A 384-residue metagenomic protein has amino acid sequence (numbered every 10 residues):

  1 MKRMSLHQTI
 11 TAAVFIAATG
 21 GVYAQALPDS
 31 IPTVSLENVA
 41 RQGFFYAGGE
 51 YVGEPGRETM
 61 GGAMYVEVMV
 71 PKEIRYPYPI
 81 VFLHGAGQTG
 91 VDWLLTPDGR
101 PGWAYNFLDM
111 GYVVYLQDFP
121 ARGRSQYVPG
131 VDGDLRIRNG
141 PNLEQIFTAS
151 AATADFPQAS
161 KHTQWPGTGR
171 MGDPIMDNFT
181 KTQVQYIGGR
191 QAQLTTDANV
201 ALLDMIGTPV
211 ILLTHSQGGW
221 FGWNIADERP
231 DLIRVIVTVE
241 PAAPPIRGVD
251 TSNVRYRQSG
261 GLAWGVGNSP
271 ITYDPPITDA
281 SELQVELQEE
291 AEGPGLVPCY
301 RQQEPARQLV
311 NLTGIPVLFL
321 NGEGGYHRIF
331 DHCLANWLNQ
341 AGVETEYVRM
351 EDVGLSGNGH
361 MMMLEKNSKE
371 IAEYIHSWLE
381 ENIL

Functional and structural regions predicted by a protein language model:
L27-R75: N-terminal cap/lid segment of alpha/beta-hydrolase-fold proteins
P77-G85: Short beta-strand element of the alpha/beta-hydrolase
A86-D98, A104, R124, P245-I246 (+1 more regions): Short substrate-entry loop that stabilizes the transition state in hydrolases
R100-Q126: Conserved alpha/beta-hydrolase
R170, G189-V210: Conserved acidic catalytic loop of the alpha/beta-hydrolase fold
L213-G222: Gly/Ala-rich beta-loop-alpha elbow adjacent to hydrolase catalytic centers
F319-N321: Short beta-strand/loop motif that positions the catalytic acidic residue of the alpha/beta-hydrolase fold
L355-G357, M361-L384: Catalytic active-site module of serine/aspartate enzymes centered on a nucleophile-bearing elbow/loop
